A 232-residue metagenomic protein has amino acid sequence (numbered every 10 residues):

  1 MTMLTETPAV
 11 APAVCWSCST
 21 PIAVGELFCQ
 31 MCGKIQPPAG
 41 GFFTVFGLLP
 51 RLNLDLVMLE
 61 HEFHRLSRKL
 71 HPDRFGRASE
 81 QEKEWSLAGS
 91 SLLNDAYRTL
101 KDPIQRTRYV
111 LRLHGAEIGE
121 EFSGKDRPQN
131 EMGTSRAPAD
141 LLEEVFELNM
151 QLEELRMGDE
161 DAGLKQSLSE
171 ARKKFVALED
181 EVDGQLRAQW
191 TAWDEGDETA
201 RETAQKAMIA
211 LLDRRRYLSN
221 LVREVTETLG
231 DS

Functional and structural regions predicted by a protein language model:
M1-S232: C-terminal accessory/regulatory regions appended to core domains
